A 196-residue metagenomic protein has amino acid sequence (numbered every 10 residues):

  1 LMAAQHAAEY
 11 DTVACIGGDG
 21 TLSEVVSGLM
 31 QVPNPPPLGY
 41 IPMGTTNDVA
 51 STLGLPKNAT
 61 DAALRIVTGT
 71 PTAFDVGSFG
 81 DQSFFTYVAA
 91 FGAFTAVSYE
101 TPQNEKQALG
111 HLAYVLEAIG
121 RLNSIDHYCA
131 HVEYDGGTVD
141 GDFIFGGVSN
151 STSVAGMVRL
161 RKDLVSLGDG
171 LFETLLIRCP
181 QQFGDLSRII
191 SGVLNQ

Functional and structural regions predicted by a protein language model:
L1-I16, S23, S27-G28, D61: ATP/NTP phosphate-donor binding region
Q5, M30-Q31, P102-Q103, K162-V165 (+1 more regions): Short, solvent-exposed amphipathic alpha-helical segments in soluble enzyme and RNA/protein-processing domains
G17-G18, I41, A89, R178: Small/polar loops that bind or transfer phosphate-bearing groups
S27-V148: Catalytic core of DAGKc-family lipid kinases
G69, E117-A130, G168-Q196: Catalytic phosphate-donor-binding core of small-molecule kinases
F94-V97, D140-D142, S153-M157, Q182-L186: Short acidic/glycine-rich loop or secondary-structure boundary segments that cap or lie
E105-L112, S153-G184: Gly/Ser/Thr-rich active-site loops/lids in small-molecule metabolic enzymes that frequently grip phosphoryl groups
G147-G156, L194-Q196: Phosphate-binding core of ATP-grasp and ATP-grasp-like enzymes
